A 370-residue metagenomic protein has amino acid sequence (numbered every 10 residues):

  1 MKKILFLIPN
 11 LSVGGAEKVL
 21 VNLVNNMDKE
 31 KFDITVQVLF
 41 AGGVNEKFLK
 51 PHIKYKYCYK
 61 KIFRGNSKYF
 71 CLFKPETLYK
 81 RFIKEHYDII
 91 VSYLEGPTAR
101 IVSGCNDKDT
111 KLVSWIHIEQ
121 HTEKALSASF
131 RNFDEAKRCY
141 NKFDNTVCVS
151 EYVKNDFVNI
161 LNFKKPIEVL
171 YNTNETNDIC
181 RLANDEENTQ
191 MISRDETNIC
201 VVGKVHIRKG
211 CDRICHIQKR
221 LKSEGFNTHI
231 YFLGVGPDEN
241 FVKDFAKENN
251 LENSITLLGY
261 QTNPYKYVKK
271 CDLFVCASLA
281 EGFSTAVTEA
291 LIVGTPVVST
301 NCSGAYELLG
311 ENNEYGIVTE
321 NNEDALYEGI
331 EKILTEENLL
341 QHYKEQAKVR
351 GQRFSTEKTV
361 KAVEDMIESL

Functional and structural regions predicted by a protein language model:
F6-G14, K18-N22, N26-F70, I167: N-terminal strand-loop element at the rim of the active site of nucleotide-sugar-dependent glycosyltransferases
G14-N22, T197, V201-R220, F226 (+1 more regions): A conserved mid-protein helix/loop that constitutes part of the nucleotide-sugar donor-binding site
S92-T98, I116: Short His-centered aromatic/hydrophobic patch
R100-V102, N141-I167, N174-T176: A short, active-site helix/loop in glycosyltransferases that binds the activated sugar's phosphate group
K243-G259: Nucleotide-activated donor-binding/catalytic signature segment of Leloir-type glycosyltransferases, i.e., the conserved
Y260, L279: Aromatic "clamp/platform" in nucleotide-sugar-dependent glycosyltransferases that forms part of the donor/acceptor
P296-S299: Short hydrophobic beta-strand element within catalytic cores of glycosyltransferases and related nucleotide-activated
E311-E323, K332-E337: Conserved acidic donor-binding segment of nucleotide-sugar-dependent glycosyltransferases
